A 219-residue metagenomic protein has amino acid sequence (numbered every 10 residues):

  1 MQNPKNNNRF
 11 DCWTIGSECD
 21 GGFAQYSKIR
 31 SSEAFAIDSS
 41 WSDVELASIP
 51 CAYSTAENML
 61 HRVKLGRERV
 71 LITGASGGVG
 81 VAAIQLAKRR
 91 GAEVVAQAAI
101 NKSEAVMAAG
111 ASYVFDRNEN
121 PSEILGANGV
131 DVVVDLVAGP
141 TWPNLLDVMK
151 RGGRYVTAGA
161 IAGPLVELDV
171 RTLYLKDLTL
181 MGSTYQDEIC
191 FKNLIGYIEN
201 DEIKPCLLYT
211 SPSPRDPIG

Functional and structural regions predicted by a protein language model:
M1-F35: Glycine-rich phosphate/adenylate-binding loop and adjacent beta-alpha elements of nucleotide- or dinucleotide-binding
D11-C12, P140-K204: Glycine-rich phosphate-binding loop and adjacent beta-alpha segment of Rossmann(oid) nucleotide-cofactor-binding
E18-F23, S40-R62, S76, A82: A glycine-rich, Thr/Ser-enriched phosphate-binding loop motif common to dinucleotide/cofactor-binding enzymes
L46, M59, T73-G74, Q97 (+3 more regions): Structural motif
K64-R69: Short helix-loop-beta connector
I72-T73, K88-T141: Adenosine-nucleotide cofactor-binding segment
V81-R89: Surface-exposed amphipathic alpha-helices with a cationic face
Y209-G219: Single conserved hydrophobic/aromatic residue that forms the stacking wall/gate of nucleotide- or nucleobase-binding
